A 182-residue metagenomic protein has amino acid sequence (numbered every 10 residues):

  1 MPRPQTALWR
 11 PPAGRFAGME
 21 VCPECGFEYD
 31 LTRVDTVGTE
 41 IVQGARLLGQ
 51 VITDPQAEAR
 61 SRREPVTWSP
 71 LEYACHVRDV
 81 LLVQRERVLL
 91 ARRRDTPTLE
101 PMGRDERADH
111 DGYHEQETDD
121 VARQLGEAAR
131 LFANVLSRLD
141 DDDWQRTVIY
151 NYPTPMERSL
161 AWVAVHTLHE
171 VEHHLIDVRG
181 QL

Functional and structural regions predicted by a protein language model:
M1-M19, Q56-D111, Q145-L182: Short, contiguous alpha-helical
M1-Q43: Terminal targeting/low-complexity segments that flank the catalytic cores of oxidoreductases
G38-I41, P70, T118-L125, L160 (+1 more regions): Hydrophobic packing residues in well-ordered alpha-helices of helical domains and bundles
G38-W68: A glycine-rich, hydrophobic loop/mini-helix early in the fold
E40-V51, R107-T147: Acidic/histidine-rich alpha-helical segments that form the ligand environment of transition-metal centers
